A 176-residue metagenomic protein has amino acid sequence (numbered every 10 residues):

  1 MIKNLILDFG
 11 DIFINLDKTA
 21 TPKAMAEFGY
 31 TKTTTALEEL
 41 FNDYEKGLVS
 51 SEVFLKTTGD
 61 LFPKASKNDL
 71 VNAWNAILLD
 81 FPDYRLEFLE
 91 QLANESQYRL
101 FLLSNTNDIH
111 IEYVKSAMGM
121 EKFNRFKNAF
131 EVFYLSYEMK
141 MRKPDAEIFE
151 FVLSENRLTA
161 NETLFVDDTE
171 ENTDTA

Functional and structural regions predicted by a protein language model:
M1-E38, K46, D60-K64: Active-site neighborhood of HAD-like aspartate-dependent phosphohydrolases
D8, N15, L102-N105, D167: Short beta-strand segments
D8-D11, G47, L92, L102 (+2 more regions): Generic structural signal for small/hydrophobic residues in well-ordered secondary structure, especially within
F13-L16, L100, I109-Y113, R142-K143 (+1 more regions): Short catalytic/ligand-binding loop motif for oxyanion handling, primarily in non-cytosolic enzymes, centered on
D43-N72: A metal-dependent, Asp-based hydrolase signature
N72-S104, A146: Short, acidic loop-to-helix structural element flanking the phosphoryl-transfer center in phosphate-processing enzymes
N128-V132, A160-T163: Short acidic capping loops at alpha-helix termini that bridge into adjacent secondary structure
R142-E170: Conserved Lys-Pro-Asp/Glu-containing loop-to-beta segment of HAD-superfamily phosphomonoesterases, centered on
